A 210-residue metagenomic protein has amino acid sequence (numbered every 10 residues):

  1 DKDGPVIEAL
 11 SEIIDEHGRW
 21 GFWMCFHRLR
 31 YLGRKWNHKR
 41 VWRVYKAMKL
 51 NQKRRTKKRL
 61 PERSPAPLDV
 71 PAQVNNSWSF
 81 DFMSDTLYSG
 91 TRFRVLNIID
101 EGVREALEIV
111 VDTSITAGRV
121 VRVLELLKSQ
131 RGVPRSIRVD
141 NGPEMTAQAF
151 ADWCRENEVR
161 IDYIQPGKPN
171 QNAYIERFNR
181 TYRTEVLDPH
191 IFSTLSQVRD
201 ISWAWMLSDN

Functional and structural regions predicted by a protein language model:
D1-K2, V139-D152, I161-T184, T194-W203: RNase H-like two-metal-ion nuclease catalytic core shared by retroviral integrases and related mobile-element nucleases
D1-S77, A151, K168-P169: Basic, flexible linker segments flanking DNA-binding modules in nucleic acid-interacting mobile-element proteins
D15-R19, Y31-R34, L68-A72, L87-S89 (+3 more regions): Conserved, non-catalytic sequence blocks in retroelement Pol enzymes and Pol-derived host proteins
Q52, R160-I161: Hydrophobic beta-strand scaffold residues
K57, A204-N210: Charged, gly/pro-enriched flexible loop segments at helix/strand junctions
S77-L107, T113: An active-site-proximal beta-strand-loop segment
L87, T91-R92, I109-R131, P143: Active-site beta-loop-alpha junctions of metal-dependent nucleic acid enzymes, especially the RNase H-like/DDE
